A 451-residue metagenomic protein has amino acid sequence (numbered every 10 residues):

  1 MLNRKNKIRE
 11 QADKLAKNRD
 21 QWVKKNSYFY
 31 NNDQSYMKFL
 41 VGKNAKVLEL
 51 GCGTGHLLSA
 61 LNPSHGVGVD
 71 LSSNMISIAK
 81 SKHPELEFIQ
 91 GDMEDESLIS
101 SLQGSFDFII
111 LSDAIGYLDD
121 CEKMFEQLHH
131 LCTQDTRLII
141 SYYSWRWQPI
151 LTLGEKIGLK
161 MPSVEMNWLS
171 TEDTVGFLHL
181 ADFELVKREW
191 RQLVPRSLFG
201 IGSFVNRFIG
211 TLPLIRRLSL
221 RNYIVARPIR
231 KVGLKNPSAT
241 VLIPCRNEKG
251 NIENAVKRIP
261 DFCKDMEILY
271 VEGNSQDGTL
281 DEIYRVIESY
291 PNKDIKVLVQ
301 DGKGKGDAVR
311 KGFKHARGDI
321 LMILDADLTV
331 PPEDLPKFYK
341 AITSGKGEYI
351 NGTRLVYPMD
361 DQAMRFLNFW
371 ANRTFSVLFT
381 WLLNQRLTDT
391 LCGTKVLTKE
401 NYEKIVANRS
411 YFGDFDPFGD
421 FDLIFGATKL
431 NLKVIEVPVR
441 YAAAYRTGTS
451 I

Functional and structural regions predicted by a protein language model:
M1-K43, H56, F199, F208-G210: Conserved class I S-adenosyl-L-methionine
G53-D95: Class I SAM-dependent methyltransferase SAM/SAH-binding core
E122-Q134: A short glycine-rich, Lys/Arg-flanked "PGG" loop and its adjoining helix->strand segment in the class I
W147-P162, D294, Q300-H315, P332-G413 (+1 more regions): Acceptor/aglycone-binding surface of glycosyltransferases and processive sugar-polymer synthases
S238-T240, E267, D422: Cell-envelope/extracellular polymer assembly enzymes that use nucleotide-activated donors
E248-D261: Short, well-formed alpha-helical segments that are part of the catalytic scaffolds of diverse glycosyltransferases
E272-D281: A conserved acidic beta->alpha catalytic loop
L321: Short aromatic/hydrophobic "clamp" motif used to bind/position activated sugar donors
